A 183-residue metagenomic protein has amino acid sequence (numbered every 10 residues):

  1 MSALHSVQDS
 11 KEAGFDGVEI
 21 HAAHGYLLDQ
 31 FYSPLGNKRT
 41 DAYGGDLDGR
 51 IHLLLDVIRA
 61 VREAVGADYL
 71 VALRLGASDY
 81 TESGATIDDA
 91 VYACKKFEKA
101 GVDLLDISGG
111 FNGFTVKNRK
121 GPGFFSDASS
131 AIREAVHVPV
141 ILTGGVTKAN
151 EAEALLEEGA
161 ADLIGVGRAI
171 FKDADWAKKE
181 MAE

Functional and structural regions predicted by a protein language model:
M1-E183: Flavin-dependent oxidoreductase catalytic cores
